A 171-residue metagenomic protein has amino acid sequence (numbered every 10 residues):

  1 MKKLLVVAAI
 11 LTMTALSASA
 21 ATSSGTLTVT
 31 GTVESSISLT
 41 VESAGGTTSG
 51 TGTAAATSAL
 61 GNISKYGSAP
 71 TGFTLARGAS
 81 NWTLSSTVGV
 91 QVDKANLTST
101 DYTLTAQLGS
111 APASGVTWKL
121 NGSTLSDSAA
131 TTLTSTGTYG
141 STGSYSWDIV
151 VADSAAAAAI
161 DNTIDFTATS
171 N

Functional and structural regions predicted by a protein language model:
M1-A21: Gram-negative bacterial Sec-dependent N-terminal signal peptides
A21-A113, K119, D127-N171: N-terminal small/polar-rich segments of proteins
